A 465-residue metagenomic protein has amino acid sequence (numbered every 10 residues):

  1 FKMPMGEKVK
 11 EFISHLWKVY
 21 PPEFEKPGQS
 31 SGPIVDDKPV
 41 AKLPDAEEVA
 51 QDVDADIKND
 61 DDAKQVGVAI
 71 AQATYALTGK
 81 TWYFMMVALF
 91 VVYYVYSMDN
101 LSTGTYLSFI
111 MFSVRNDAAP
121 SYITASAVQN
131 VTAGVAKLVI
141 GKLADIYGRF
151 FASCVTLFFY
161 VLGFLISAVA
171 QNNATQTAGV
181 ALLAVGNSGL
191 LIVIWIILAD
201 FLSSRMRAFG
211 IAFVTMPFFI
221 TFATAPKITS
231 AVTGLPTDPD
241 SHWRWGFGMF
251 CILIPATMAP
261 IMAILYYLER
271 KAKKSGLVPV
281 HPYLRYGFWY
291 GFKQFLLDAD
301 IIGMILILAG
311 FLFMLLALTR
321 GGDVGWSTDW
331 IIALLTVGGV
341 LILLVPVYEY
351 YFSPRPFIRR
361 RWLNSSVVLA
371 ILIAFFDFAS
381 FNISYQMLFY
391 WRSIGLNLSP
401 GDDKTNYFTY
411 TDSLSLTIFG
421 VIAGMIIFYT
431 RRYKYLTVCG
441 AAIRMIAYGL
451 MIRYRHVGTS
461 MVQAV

Functional and structural regions predicted by a protein language model:
F1-T105, F112: Cytosolic juxtamembrane N-terminal segment immediately preceding the first transmembrane helix of multi-pass
K80-I140, T175, L190, A225-P226 (+1 more regions): Extracytoplasmic
A88-F90, S126, Y351-V465: Transmembrane core module of solute transporters
Y93, L157, G163-F164, G179-V180 (+6 more regions): A generic transmembrane-helix signature of 12-TM secondary carrier transporters
D99, V128-A136, G186, P217-T221 (+1 more regions): MFS transmembrane alpha-helix packing/gate-lining sites
V135-R149, T233, F419-Y435: Helix-to-loop junctions at the C-terminal end of transmembrane segments in multipass secondary transporters
V139, D145-I302: Helix-loop-helix hairpins in multi-pass membrane proteins, especially solute transporters
S241-L372: Hydrophobic transmembrane-helix bundles of small-molecule transporters
